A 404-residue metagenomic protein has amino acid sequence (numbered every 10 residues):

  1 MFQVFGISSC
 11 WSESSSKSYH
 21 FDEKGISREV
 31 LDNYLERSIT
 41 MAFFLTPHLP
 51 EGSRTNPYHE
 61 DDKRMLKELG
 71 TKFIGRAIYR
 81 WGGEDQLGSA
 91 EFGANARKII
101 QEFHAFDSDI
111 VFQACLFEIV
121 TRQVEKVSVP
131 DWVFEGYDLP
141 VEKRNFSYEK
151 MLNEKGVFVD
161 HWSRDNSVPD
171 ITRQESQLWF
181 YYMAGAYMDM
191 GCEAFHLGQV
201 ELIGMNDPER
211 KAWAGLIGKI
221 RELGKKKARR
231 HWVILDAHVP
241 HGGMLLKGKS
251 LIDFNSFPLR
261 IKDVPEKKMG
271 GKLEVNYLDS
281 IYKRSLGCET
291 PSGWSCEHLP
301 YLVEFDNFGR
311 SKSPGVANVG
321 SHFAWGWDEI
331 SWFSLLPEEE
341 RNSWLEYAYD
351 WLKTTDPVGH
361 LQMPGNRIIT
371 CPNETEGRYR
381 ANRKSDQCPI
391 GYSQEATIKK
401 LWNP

Functional and structural regions predicted by a protein language model:
V4-S16: Bacterial Sec-dependent signal peptides at the C-terminal "C-region" and cleavage site
S15-P404: Glycan-processing catalytic domains of CAZymes
